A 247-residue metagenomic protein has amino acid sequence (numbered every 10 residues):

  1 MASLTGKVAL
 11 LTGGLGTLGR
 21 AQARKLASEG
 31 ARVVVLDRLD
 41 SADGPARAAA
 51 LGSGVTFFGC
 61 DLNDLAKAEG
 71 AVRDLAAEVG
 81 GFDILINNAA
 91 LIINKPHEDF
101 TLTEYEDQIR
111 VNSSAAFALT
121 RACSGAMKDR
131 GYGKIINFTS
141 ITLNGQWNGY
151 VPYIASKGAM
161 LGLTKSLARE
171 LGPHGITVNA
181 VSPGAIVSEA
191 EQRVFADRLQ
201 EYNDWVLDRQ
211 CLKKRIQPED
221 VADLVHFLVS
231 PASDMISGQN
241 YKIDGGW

Functional and structural regions predicted by a protein language model:
L15-G16: Conserved glycine-rich cofactor-binding loop
P45, P173, A185-Q210: A glycine/serine/threonine-rich, flexible loop-to-helix segment that serves as the NAD(P) cofactor-binding "lid"
P96-H97, E104-E106, V206: Substrate-binding pocket helix/loop in short-chain dehydrogenase/reductase
F100, Q146-I154, S166, V194: Active-site loop-to-helix junction immediately N-terminal to the catalytic Tyr of the SDR YXXXK motif in Rossmann-fold
F117-A118, Y132, K214-I243: C-terminal substrate-recognition "lid" of short-chain dehydrogenase/reductases
T120, S156, T164: Active-site helix of classical SDR
G125, R169-P173, D234: Alpha-helical segment proximal to the catalytic Tyr-Lys
